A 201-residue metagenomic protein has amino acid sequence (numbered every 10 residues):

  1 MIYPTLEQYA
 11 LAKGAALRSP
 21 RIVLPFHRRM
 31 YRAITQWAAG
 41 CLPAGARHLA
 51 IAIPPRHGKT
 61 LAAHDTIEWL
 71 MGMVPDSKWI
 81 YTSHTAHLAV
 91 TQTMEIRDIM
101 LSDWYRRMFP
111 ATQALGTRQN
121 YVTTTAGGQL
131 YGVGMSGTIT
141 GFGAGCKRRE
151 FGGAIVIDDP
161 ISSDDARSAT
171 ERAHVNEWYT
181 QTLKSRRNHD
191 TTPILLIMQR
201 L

Functional and structural regions predicted by a protein language model:
M1-L201: Short, flexible loop motifs at catalytic/binding sites
